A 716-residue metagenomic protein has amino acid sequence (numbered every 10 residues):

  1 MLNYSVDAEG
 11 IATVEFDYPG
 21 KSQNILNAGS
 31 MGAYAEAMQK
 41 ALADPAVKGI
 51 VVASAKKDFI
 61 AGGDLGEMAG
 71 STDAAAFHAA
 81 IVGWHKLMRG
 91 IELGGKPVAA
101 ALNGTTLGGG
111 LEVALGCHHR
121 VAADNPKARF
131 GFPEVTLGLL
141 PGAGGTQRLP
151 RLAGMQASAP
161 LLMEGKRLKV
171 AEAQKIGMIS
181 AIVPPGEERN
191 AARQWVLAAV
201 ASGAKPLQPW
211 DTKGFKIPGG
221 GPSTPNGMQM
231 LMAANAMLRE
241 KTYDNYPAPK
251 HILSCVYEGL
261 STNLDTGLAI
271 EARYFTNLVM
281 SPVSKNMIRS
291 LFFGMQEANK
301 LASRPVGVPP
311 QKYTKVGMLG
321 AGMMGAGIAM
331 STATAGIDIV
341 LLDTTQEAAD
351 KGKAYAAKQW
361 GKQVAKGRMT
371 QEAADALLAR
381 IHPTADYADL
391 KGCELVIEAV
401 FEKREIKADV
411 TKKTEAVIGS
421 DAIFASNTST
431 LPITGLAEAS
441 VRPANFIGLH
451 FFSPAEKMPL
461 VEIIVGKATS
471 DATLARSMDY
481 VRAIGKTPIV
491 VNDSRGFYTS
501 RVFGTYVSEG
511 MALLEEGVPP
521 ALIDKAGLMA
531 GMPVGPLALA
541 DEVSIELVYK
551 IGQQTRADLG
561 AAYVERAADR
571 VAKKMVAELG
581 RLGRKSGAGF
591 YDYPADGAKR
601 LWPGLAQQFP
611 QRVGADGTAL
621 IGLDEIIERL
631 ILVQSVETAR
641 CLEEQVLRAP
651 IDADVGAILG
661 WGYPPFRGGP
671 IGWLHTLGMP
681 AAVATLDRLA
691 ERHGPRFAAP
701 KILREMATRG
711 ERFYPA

Functional and structural regions predicted by a protein language model:
M1-A53, S71, H78, R89-G90: Conserved CoA-thioester-binding segment of acyl-CoA-metabolizing enzymes
L2, D7, D17-P19, S71-T72 (+6 more regions): N-terminal glycine-rich phosphate-binding loop for ADP-containing cofactors
K48-V51, A99, G317, V340: A structural signal for isolated positions on well-ordered beta-strands in alpha/beta enzyme cores
K57-A61, E67, L107-G108, L431-P432: Short, active-site-adjacent cap segments at secondary-structure transitions
M88-A100: Conserved catalytic cysteine-centered active-site region of acyl-thioester-dependent Claisen-condensing enzymes
A100, G104-G110: Gly/Ser-rich catalytic serine loop of serine hydrolases
D124-R129: Short glycine-rich donor-binding/catalytic loop of glycosyltransferases that coordinates the nucleotide-sugar
